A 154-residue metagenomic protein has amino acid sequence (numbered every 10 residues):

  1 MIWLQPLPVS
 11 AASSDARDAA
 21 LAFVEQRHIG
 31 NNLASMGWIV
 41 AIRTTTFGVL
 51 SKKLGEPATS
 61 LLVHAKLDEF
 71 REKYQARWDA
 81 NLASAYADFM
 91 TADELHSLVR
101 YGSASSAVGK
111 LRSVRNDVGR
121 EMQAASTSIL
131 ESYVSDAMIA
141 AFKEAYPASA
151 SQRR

Functional and structural regions predicted by a protein language model:
P6-P8: N-terminal signal peptide c-region/cleavage motif recognized by signal peptidases
S13-D68: Early exported N-terminus immediately downstream of N-terminal targeting peptides
S14-D18, E72-R77, F89-D93, S105 (+4 more regions): Soluble non-cytosolic domains of exported or imported proteins
N31-S35, Q75, E94, A150: Residue-level signal for secondary-structure boundary elements
S60-V99: Mid-length scaffold segments of soluble, non-membrane domains
Y101-R154: A charged, solvent-exposed segment within the mature domains of Sec-exported extracytoplasmic proteins
